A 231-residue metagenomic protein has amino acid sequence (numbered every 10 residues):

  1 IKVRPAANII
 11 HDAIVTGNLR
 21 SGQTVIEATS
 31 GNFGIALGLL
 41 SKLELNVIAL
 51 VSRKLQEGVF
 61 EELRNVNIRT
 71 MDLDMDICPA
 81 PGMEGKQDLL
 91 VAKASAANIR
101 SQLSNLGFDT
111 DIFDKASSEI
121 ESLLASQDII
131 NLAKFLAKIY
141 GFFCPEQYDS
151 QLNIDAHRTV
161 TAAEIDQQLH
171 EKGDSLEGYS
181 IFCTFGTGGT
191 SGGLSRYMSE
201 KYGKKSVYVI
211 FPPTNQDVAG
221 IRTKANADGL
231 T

Functional and structural regions predicted by a protein language model:
I1-T231: PLP-dependent amino-acid enzyme catalytic core
